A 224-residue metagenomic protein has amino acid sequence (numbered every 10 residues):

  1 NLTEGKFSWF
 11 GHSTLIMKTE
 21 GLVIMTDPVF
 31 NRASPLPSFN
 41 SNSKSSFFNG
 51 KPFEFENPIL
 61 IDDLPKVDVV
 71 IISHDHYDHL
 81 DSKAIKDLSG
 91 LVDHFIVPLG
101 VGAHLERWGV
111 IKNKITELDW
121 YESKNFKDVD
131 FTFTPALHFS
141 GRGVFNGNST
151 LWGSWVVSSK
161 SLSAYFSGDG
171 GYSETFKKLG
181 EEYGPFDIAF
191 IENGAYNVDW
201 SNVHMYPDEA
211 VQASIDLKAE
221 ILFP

Functional and structural regions predicted by a protein language model:
N1-E4, F10, T19-I71, K83-D87 (+3 more regions): Pre-active-site segment of Zn-dependent metallo-hydrolases
E4-K6, G90-H94, S163-A164: Short active-site oxyanion
T14-K18, N125-F186, S201, E209: Catalytic core of the metallo-beta-lactamase
M17, D27, H74, D81 (+5 more regions): Divalent metal-coordination and catalytic microenvironments
P28-F30, D75, A136-L137, G168-G170 (+1 more regions): Active-site metal-binding loops of divalent metal-dependent hydrolases
F53-E54, V69, H94-I96, G100-A103 (+1 more regions): Cap/insert and terminal regions of metallo-dependent hydrolase folds
Y77, V101-G102, E122: Alpha-helix capping/helix-boundary segments
L105-D119: Helix-loop-beta element that forms the nucleotide-linked donor phosphate-binding surface in glycosyltransferases
